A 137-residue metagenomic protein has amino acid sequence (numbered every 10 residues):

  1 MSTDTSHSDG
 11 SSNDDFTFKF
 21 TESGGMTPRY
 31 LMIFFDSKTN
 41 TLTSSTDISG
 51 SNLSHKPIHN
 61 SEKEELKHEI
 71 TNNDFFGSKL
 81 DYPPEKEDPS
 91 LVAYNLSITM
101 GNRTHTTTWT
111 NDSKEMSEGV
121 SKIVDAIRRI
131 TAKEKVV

Functional and structural regions predicted by a protein language model:
M1-G25, E69, F76-V137: Short, well-ordered, aromatic-rich surface patches in folded extracellular/luminal domains
T27-R29, G50, S90: Residues that act as N-cap/strand-start positions at coil-to-secondary-structure junctions
T27-T46, T99-T106, N111: Amphipathic N-proximal alpha-helical interface segments
Y30-M32, H55, A93-N95: Short, acidic/polar N-cap/turn motifs at the starts of alpha helices
T43-S78: A short-motif feature that recognizes glycine-rich, charge-decorated loops that bind or process nucleotide phosphates
